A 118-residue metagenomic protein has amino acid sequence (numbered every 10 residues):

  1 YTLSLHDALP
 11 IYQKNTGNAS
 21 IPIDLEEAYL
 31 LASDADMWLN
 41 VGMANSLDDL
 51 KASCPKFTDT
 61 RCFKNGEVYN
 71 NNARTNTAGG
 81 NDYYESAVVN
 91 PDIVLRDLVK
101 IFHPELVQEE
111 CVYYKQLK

Functional and structural regions predicted by a protein language model:
S4-V88: Binding-cleft/active-site segments that stabilize strongly anionic ligands or cofactors
N90-I93, I101-K118: Extracellular/periplasmic juxtamembrane helices and adjacent flexible linkers that interface with membrane partners
